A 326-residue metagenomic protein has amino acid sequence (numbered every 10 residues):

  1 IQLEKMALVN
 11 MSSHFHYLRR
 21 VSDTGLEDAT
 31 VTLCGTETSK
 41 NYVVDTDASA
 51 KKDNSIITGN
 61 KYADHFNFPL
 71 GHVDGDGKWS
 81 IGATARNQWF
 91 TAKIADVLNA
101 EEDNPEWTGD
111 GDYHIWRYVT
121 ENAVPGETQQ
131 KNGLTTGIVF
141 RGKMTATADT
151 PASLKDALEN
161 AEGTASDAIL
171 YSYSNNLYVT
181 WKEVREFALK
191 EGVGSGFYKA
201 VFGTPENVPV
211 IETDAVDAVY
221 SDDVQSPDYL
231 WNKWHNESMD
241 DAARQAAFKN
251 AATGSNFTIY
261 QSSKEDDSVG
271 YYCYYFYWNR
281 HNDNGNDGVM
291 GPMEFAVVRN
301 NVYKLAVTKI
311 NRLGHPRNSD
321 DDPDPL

Functional and structural regions predicted by a protein language model:
Q2-R299: Tryptophan-paired
R280-L326: C-terminal or late-domain output modules
